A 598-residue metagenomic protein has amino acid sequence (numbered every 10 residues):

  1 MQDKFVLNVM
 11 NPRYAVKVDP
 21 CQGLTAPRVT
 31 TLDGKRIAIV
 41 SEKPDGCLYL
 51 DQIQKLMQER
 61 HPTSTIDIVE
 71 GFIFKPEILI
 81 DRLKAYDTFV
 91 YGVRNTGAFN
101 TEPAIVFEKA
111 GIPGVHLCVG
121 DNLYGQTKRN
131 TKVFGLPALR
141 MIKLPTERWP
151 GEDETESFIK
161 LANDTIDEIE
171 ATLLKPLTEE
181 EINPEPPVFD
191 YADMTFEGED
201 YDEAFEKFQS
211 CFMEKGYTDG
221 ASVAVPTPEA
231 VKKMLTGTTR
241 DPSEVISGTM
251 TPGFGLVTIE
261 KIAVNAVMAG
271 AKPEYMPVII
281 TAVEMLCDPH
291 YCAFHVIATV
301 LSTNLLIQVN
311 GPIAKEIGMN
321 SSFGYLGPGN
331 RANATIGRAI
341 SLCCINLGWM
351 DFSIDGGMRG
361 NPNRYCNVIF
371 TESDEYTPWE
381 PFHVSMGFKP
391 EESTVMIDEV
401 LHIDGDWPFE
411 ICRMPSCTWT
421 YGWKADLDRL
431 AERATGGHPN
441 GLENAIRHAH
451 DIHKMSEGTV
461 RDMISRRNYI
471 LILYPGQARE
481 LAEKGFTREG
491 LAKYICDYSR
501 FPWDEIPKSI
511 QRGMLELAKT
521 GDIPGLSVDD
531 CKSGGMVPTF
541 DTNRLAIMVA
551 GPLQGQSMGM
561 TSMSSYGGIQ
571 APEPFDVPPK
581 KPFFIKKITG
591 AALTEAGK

Functional and structural regions predicted by a protein language model:
M1-L32: Short N-terminal or domain-adjacent regulatory/targeting segments
K35, I39-L56, R60-S64: Glycine-rich phosphate/diphosphate-binding loop of Rossmann-like nucleotide-binding domains
Q58-G71, A138-P145: Short beta-strand elements in bilobed, periplasmic/extracellular small-molecule ligand-binding domains
K75-D87, P103-V106: Short, well-structured alpha-helical segments in soluble
P76-I78, N122-G135: Glycine-rich, charge-decorated loop segments at or immediately adjacent to ligand/cofactor-binding or catalytic sites
G97-Q126, A138-P145: Short, acidic/small-residue loops that bind anionic groups at enzyme active sites
L144-I182: A charged, well-structured terminal subsegment
D190-K598: Non-transmembrane, aqueous-exposed alpha-helical and coiled segments at domain scale
